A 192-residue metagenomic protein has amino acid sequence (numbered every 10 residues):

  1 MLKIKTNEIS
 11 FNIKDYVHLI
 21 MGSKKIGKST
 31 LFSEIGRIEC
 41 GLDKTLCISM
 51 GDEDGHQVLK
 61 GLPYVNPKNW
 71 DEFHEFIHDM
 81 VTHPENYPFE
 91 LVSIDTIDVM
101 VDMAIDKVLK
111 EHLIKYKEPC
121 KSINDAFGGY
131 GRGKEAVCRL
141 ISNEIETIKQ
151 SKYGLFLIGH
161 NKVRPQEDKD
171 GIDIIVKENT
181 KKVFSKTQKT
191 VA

Functional and structural regions predicted by a protein language model:
L2-I94, D98-D106: Conserved P-loop
T6, T147, G154-A192: Phosphate-binding/switch region of NTP-binding enzymes
D15-M21, L59-V65, N124-G133, G171-V176: Short, basic, glycine/proline-bearing loop/turn elements
P67-H74, L91, F127, G131-S142 (+1 more regions): Amphipathic alpha-helical transducer elements in NTP-driven molecular machines
Y87-L91, Q150-L157: Loop/turn-to-beta-strand initiation segments
D102-K107, S142, E167-K169: Short, conserved acidic/polar surface loops in the N-terminal third of protein domains
I105-A136: A solvent-exposed, charged loop/short amphipathic helix patch at secondary-structure junctions
L140-S151: Catalytic-core regions built around general acid/base machinery
